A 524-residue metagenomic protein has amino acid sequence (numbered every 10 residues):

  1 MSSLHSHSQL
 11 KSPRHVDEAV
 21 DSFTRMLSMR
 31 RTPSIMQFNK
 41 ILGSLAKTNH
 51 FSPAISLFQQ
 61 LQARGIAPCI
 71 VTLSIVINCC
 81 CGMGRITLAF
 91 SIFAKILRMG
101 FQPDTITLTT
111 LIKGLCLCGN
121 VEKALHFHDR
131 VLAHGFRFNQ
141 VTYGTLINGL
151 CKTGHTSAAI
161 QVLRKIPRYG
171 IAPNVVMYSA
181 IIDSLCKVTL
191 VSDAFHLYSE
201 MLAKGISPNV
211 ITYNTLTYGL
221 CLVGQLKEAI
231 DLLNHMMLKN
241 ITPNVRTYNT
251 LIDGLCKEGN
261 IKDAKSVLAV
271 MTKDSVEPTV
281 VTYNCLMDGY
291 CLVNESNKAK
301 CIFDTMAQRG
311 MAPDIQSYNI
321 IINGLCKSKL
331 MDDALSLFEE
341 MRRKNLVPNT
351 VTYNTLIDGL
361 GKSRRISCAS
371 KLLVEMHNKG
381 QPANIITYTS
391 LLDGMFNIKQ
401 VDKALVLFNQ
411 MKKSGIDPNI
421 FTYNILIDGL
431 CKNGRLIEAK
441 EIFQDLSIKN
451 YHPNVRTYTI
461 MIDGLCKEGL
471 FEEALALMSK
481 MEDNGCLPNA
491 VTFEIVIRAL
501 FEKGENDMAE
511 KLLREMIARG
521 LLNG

Functional and structural regions predicted by a protein language model:
M1-Q60: N-terminal segments that cap or nucleate solenoid repeat domains
S2-L4, A19, S34-N39, G43 (+47 more regions): Pentatricopeptide repeat
M26, L61, I96, V131 (+16 more regions): Methionine-biased hydrophobic packing positions in alpha-helices, especially within tandem helical repeat solenoids
L465, F471, K480-P488, F493 (+1 more regions): C-terminal structured "cap/appendage" subdomains that terminate the fold
F501, L512-L521: TPR/TPR-like (Sel1-like) alpha-helical repeat modules
